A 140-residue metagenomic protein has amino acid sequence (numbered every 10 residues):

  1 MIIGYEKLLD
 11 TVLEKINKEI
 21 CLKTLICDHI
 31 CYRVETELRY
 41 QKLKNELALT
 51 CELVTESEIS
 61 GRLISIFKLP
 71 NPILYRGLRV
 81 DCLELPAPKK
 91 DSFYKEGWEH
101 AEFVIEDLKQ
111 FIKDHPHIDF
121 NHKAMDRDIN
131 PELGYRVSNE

Functional and structural regions predicted by a protein language model:
M1-D28, Y32-E56, G61-R62, F67-E140: Glyoxalase I/VOC metalloenzyme domain signal
